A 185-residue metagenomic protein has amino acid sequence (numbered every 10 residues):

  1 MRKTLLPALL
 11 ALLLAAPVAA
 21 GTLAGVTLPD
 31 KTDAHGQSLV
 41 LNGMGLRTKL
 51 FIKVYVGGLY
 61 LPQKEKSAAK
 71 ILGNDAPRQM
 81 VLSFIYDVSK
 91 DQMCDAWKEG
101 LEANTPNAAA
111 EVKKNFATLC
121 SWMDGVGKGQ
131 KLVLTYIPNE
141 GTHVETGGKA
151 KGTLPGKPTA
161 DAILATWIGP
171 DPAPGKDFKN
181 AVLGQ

Functional and structural regions predicted by a protein language model:
M1-A8: Bacterial N-terminal signal peptides that target proteins for export
A8-L9, Q185: A periodicity- and composition-biased signal for non-globular, repetitive helical segments
A15-P17: N-terminal signal peptide c-region/cleavage motif recognized by signal peptidases
A19-Q185: Terminal leader/tail segments of proteins
